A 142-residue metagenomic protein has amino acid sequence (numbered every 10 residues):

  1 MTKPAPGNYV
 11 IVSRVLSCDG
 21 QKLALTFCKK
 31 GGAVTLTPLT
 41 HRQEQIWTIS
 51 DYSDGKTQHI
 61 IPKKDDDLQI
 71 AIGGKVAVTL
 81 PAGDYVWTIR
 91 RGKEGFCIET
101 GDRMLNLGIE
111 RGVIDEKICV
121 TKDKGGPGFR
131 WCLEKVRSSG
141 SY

Functional and structural regions predicted by a protein language model:
M1-Y142: Lectin-like carbohydrate-binding module/patch detector with strong preference for beta-trefoil
